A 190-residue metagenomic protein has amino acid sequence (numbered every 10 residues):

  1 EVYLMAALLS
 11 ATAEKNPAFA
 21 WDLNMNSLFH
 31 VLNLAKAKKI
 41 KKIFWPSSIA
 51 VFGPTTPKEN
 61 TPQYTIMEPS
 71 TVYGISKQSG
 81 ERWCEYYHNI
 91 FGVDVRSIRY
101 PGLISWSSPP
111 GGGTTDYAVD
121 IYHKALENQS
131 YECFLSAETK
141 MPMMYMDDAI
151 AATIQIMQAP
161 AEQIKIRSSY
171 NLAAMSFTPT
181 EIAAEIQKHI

Functional and structural regions predicted by a protein language model:
E1-L23: NAD(P)H-binding glycine-rich loop region in Rossmannoid oxidoreductase-like domains and their noncatalytic homologs
L4, F29-V72: Conserved Rossmann-fold NAD(P)-dependent oxidoreductase catalytic core, especially the SDR/UDP-sugar
L4, I43-V51, R96-G102, P142 (+1 more regions): Structural signature of the Rossmann-like NAD(P)-dependent dehydrogenase/reductase core
A11-F19, P54-E59, P109-P110: Conserved catalytic-core motifs of eukaryotic protein kinase domains, centered on the activation segment
N24, Y73, K77: Active-site YXXXK catalytic motif of short-chain dehydrogenase/reductase
S27, V31-A35, W83-C84, A152 (+1 more regions): Hydrophobic positions on the long internal alpha-helix of Rossmann-like NAD(P)-dependent oxidoreductase domains
E85-K140, M146-Q155: NAD(P)-dependent short-chain dehydrogenase/reductase
Q129, F134-S136, M141-I190: C-terminal substrate-binding subdomain of Rossmann-fold SDR/epimerase-dehydratase oxidoreductases
